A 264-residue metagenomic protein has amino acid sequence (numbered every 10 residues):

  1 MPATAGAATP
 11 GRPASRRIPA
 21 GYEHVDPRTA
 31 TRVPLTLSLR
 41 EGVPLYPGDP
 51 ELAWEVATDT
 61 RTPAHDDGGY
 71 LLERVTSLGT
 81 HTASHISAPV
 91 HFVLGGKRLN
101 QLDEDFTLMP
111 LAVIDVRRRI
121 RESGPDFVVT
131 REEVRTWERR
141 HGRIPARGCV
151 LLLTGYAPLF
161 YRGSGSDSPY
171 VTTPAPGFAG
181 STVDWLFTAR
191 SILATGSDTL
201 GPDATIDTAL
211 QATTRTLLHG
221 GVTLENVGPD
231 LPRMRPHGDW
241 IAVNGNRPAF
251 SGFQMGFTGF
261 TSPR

Functional and structural regions predicted by a protein language model:
P2, G6-R264: Active-/binding-site microenvironments in catalytic and ligand-binding cores
